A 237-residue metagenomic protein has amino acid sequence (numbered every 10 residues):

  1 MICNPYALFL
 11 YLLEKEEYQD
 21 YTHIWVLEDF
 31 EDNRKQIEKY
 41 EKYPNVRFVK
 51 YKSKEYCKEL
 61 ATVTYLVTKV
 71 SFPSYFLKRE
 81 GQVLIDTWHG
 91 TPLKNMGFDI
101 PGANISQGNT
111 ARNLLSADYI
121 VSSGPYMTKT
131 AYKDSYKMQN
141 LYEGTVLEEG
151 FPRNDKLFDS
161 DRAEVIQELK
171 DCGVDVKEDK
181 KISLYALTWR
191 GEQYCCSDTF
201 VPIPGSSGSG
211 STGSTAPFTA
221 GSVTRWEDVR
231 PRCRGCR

Functional and structural regions predicted by a protein language model:
M1-S160: Active-site and donor-binding regions of nucleotide-sugar-utilizing enzymes
C3-L8, P152-C236: Conserved catalytic-core segment of nucleotide-activated headgroup transferases in glycan assembly
